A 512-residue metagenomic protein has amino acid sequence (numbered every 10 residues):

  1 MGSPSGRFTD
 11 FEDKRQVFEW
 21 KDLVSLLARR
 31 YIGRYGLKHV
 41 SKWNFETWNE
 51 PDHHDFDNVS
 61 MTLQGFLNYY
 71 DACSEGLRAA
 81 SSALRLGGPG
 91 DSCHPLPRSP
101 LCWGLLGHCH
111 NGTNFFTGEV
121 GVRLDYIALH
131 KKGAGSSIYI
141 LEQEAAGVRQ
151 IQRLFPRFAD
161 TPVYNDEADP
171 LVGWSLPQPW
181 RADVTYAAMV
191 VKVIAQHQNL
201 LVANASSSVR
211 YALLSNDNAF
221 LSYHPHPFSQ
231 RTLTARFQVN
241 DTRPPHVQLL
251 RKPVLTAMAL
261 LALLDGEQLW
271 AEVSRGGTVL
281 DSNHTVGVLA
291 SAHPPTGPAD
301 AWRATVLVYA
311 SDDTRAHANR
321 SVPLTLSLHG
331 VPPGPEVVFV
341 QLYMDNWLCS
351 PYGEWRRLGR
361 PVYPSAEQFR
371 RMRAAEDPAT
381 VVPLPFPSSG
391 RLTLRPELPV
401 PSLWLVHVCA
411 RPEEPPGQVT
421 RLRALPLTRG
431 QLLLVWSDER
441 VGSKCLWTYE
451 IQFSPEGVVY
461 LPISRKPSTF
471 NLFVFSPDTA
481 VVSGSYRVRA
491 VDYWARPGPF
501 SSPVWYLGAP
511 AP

Functional and structural regions predicted by a protein language model:
M1-Y31, H53-V59, S82-W103: Active-site-adjacent "subsite" loops/lids of carbohydrate-active enzymes
T62-A235: Noncatalytic carbohydrate-binding groove/subsite architecture in carbohydrate-active enzymes
E167-D312, H317-N319: Aromatic/acidic polysaccharide-binding cleft in carbohydrate-active enzymes
T278-W355, P401-H407, K444-C445: Carbohydrate-binding surface patches
Y363-P412: C-terminal beta-strand-rich structural cap/linker in extracellular carbohydrate-active enzymes
G430-C445: Conserved aromatic anchor
F475-G498: Beta-strand-rich modules
Y493-P512: Extracellular fibronectin type III
